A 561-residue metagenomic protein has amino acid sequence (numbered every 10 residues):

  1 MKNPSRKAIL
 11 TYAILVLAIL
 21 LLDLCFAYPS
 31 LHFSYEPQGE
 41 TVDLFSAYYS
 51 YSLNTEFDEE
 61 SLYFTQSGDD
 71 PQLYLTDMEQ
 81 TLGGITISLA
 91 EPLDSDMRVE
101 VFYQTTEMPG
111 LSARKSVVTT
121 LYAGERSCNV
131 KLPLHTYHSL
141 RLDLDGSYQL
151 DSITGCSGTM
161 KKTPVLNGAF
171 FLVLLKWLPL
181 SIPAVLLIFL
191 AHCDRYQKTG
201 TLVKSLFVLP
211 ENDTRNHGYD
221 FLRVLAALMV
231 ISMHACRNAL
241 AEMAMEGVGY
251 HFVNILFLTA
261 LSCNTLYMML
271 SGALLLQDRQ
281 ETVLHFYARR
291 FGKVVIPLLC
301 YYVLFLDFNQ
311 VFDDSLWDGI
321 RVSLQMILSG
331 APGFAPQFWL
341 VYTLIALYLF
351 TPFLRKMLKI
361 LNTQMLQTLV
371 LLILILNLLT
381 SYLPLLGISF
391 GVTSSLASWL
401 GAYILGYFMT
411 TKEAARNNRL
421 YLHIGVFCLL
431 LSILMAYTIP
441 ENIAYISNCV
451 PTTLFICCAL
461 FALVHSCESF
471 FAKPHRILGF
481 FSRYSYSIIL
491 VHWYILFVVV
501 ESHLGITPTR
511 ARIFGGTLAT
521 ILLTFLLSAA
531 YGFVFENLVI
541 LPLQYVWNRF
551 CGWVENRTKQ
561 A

Functional and structural regions predicted by a protein language model:
S5, D23-A27, P179-L209, H465-S482 (+1 more regions): C-terminal "closing" transmembrane helix and its immediate cytosolic amphipathic cap in multi-pass membrane proteins
S5-E79, S112, T159-L172: Glycan-recognition and processing domains
S61-C128: Extracellular ligand-binding interfaces
W177-L178, F252-N264, I327-T343, Y382-A402 (+1 more regions): Interfacial loop-to-helix transition and helix-capping segments at the boundaries of transmembrane helices
G200-N212, A397, A414-G479, Y484-S487 (+2 more regions): Alpha-helical transmembrane segments and terminal signal-anchor/GPI-anchor hydrophobic tails, characterized by long
H217-Q277, V294-Y302: Functionally critical transmembrane alpha-helices in membrane proteins and complexes, commonly lining
F257-T265, Q277-F334, L347, I424 (+3 more regions): Transmembrane alpha-helical segments and their boundary/interface "anchor" motifs in multi-pass integral membrane
Y348-L374, F408-V426: Solvent-exposed interhelical
